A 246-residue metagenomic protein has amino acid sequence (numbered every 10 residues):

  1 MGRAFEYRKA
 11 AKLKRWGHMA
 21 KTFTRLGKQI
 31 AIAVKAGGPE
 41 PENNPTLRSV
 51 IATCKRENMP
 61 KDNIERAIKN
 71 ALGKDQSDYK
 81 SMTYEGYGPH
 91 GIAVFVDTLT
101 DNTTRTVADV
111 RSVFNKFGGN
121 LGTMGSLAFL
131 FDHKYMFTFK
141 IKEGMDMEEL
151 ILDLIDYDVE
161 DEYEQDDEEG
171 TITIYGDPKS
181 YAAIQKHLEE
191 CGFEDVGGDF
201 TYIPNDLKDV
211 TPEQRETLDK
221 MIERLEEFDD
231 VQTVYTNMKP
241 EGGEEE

Functional and structural regions predicted by a protein language model:
M1-G122, L127-M136, D209: N-terminal cationic and glycine-rich segments that engage phosphates or anionic surfaces
M136-E246: Positively charged, low-complexity, intrinsically disordered RNA-binding extensions
